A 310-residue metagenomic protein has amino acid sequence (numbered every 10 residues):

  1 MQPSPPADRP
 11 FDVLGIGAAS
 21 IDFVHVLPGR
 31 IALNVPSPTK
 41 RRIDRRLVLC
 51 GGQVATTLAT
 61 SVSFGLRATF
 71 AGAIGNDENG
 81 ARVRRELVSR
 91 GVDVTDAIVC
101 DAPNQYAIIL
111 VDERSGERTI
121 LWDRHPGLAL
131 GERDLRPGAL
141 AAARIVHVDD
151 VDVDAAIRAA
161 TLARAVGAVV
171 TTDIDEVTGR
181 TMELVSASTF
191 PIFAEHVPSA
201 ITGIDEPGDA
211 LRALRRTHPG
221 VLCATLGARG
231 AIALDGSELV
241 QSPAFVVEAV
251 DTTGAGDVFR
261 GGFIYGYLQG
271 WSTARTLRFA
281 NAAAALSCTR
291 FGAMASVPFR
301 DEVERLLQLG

Functional and structural regions predicted by a protein language model:
M1-A71, E248-A249: Glycine-rich phosphate/adenosyl-contacting loop at the front of the ribokinase-like
M1-L14, F23-V26, R42, P207-G310: Conserved phosphate-binding/catalytic region of the ribokinase-like
D8, A139-A141, L184-S186: A short, aliphatic-rich alpha-helical micro-motif
V62, R164, L268: Gly/Ala-rich phosphate-binding loop of Rossmann-like dinucleotide-binding domains, activating on the conserved
E86-D101: A glycine-rich helix N-cap at a beta->alpha junction
A97-V99, I109-I145, D150: Conserved phosphate-binding/catalytic loop of the ribokinase/pfkB sugar-kinase fold
I157-Q241, E248: Conserved phosphate/ATP/ADP-binding segment of small-molecule kinases
